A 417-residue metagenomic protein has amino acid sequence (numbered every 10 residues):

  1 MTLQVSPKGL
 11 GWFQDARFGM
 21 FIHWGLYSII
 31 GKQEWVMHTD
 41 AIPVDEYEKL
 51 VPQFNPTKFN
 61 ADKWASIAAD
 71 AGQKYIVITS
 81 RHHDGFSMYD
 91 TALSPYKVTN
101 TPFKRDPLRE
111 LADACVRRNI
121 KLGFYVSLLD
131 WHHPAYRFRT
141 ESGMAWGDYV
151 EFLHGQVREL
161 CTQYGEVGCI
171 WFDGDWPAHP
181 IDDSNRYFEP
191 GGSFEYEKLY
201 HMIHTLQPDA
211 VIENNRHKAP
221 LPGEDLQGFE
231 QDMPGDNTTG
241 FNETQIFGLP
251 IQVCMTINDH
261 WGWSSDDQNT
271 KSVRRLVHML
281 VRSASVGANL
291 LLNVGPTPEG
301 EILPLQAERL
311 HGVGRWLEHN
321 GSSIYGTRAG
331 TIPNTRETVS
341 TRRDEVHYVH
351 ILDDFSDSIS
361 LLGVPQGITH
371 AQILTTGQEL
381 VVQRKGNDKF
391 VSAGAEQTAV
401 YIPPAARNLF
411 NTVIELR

Functional and structural regions predicted by a protein language model:
M1-R417: Mature catalytic domains of secreted/periplasmic carbohydrate-active enzymes
